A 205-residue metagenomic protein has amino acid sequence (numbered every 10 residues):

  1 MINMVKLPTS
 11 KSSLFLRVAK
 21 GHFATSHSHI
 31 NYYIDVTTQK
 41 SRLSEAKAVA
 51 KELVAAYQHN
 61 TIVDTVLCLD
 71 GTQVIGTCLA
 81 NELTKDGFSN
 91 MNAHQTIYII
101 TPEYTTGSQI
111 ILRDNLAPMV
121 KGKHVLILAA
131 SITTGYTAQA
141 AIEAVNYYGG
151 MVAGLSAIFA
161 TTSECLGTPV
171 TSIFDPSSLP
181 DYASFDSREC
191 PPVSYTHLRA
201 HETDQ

Functional and structural regions predicted by a protein language model:
M1-I62: Active-site-facing substrate-recognition patch
I2-K11, A140-R199: PRPP-dependent phosphoribosyltransferase catalytic core
A55, N81, K85, E143 (+1 more regions): Short, well-ordered alpha-helices that flank and scaffold nucleotide-derived cofactor binding pockets
I62-G71: Short glycine-rich phosphate-binding loop at a beta-alpha junction
D64, K123, A153: Conserved acidic residues
Q73-L126, T134-Y136: Short, glycine/charge-rich flexible loops or terminal/linker lids adjacent to PRPP-binding catalytic cores
A200-Q205: A short, hydrophobic C-terminal helix/tail in secreted or cell-surface proteins
